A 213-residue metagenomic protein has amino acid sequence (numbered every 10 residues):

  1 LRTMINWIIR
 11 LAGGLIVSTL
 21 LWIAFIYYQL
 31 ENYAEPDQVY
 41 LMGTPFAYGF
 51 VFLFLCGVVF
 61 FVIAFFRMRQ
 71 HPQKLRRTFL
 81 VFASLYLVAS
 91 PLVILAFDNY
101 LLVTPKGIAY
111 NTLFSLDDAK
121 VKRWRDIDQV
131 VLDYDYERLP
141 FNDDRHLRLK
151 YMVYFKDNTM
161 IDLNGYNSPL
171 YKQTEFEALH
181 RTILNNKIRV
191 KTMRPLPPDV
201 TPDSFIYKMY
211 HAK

Functional and structural regions predicted by a protein language model:
R2-M4, F66-F79: Membrane-interface helix-boundary motifs at transmembrane edges
R2-W7, N167-K213: Terminal and domain-flanking low-complexity segments
I9-V17, Q73-S90: Transmembrane alpha-helical segments of multi-pass membrane proteins
R10-F65: Membrane-embedded alpha-helical segments of integral membrane proteins
Y28-Q29, V93-A96, K172, F176-L179: Charged, low-complexity, helix-prone segments enriched in Lys/Glu/Asp/Gln
F46-F54, R69-K74, S90-T104: Short N-terminal helix-initiation segments at or just after the protein's N-terminus
F82-K122: Conserved beta-hairpin
N111-Q173, P197-P198, F205-A212: Non-transmembrane, membrane-adjacent beta-strand/coil modules in membrane-associated proteins and peripheral
